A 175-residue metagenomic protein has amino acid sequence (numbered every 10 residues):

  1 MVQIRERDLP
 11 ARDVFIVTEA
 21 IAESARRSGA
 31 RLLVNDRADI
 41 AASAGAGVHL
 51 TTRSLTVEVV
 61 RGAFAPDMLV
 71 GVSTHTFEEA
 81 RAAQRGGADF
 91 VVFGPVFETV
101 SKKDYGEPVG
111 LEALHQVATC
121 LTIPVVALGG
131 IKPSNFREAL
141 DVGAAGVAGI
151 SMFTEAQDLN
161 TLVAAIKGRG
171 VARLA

Functional and structural regions predicted by a protein language model:
Q3-D13, P95-K103: Glycine-rich, proline-tolerant flexible connector loops at the mouths of alpha/beta enzymes
R7, A38, S54, T76 (+3 more regions): Residue-level "edge-of-site" marker
D8-L9, R31, A44-L55: Structural motif corresponding to the early beta-alpha repeats
D8-R12, P133, A156-Q157: Loop/helix-junction capping segments adjacent to catalytic residues or to phosphate/diphosphate-binding pockets
D13-I16, T161: Generic recognition of short, well-ordered alpha-helical segments
F15-D36, T52-T76, D104-A127, P133 (+1 more regions): Alpha-helix-loop-beta-strand connector modules within alpha/beta enzyme cores
L32-G47, H75-D89, T119-A127, I131-G149 (+1 more regions): Catalytic cores of alpha/beta
T52-V60, V92-D104, F136-R169: Glycine-rich phosphate-binding active-site loops on the catalytic face of alpha/beta enzymes
